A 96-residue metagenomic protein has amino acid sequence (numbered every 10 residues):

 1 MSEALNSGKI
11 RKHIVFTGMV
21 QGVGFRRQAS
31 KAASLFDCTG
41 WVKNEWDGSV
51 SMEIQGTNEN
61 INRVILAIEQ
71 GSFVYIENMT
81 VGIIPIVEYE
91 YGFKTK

Functional and structural regions predicted by a protein language model:
M1-K96: Intrinsically disordered, low-complexity, mixed-charge
